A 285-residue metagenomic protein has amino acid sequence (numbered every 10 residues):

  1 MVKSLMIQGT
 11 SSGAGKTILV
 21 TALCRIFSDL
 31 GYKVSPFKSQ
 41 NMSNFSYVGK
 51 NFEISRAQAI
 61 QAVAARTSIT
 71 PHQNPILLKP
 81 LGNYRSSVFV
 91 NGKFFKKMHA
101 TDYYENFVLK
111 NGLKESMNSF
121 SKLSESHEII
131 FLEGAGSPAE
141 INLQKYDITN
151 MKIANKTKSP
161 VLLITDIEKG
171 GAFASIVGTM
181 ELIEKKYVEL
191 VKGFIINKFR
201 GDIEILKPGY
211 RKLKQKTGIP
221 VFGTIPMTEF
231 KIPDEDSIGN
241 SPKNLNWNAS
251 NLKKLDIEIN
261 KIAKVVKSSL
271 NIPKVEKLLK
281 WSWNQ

Functional and structural regions predicted by a protein language model:
M1-Q285: Flexible phosphate-sensing "switch/lid" loops adjacent to ATP/NTP-binding sites across phosphate-transfer
